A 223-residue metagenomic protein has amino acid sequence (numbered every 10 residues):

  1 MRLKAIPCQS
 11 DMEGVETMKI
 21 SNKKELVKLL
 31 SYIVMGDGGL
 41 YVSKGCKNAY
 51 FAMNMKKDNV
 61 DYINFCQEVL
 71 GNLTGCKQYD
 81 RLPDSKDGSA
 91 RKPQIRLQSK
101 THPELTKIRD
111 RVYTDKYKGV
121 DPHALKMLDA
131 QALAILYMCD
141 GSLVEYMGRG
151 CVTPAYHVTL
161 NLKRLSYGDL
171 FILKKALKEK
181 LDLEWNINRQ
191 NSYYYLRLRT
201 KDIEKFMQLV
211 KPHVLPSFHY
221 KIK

Functional and structural regions predicted by a protein language model:
M1-K223: Internal intein/HINT superfamily modules and their associated LAGLIDADG
